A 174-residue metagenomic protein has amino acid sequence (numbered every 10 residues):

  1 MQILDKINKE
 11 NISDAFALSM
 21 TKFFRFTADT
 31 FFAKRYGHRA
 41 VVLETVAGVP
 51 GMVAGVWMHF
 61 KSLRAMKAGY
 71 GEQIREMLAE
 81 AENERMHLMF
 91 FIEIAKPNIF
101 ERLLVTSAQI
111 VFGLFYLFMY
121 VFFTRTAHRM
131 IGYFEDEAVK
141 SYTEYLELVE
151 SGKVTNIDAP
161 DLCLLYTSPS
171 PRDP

Functional and structural regions predicted by a protein language model:
M1-G69, G152-L164: Terminal targeting/low-complexity segments that flank the catalytic cores of oxidoreductases
E44, G48-S62, M66, N83-H87 (+4 more regions): Residue-level signal for functionally critical sites in structured catalytic/ligand-binding pockets
R75-E150, D158-D161: Active-site-proximal alpha-helical scaffolds that flank and shape metal-associated catalytic sites
Y166-P174: Single conserved hydrophobic/aromatic residue that forms the stacking wall/gate of nucleotide- or nucleobase-binding
